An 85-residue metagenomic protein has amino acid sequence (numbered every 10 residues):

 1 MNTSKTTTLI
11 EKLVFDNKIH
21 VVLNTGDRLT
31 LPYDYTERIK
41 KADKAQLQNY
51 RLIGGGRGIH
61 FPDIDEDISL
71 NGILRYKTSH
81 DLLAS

Functional and structural regions predicted by a protein language model:
M1-S85: Motif-centric detector for short Cys/His coordination patterns
